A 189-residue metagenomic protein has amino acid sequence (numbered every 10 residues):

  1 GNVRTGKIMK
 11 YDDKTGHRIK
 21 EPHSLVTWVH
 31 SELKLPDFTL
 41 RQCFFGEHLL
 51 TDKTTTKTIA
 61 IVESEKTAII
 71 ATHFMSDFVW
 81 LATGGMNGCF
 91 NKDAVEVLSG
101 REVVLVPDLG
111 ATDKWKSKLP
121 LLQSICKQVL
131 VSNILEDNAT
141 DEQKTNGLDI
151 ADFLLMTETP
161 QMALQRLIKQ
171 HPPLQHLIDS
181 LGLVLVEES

Functional and structural regions predicted by a protein language model:
G1-N2, V131: Short amphipathic alpha-helical interface segments
N2-S99: Phosphate-handling DNA/RNA-contact segment within nucleic-acid enzymes
T51, T55, I59-I61, H73 (+2 more regions): Replication-associated primase and helicase/ATPase modules
